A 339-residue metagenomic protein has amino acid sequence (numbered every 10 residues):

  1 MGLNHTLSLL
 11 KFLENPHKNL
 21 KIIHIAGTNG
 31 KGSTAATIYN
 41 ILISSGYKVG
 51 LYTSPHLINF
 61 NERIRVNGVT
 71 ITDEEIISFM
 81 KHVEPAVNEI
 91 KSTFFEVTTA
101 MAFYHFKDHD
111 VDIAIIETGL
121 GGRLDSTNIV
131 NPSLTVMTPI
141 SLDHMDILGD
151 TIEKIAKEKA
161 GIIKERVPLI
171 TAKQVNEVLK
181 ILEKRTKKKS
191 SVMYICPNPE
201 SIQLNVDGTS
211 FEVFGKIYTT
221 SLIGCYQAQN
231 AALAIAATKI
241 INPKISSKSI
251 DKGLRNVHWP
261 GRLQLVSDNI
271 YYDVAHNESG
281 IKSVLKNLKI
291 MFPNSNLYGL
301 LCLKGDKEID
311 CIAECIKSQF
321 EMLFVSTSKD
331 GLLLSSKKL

Functional and structural regions predicted by a protein language model:
M1-L7: N-terminal pre-Walker A segment at the start of P-loop NTPase domains
S8-K11, N15-K18, S44-V130, D146-L148 (+1 more regions): ATP-dependent carboxylate-amine ligase catalytic core
N19, D108-H109, I113-T118, D125-V136 (+3 more regions): Nucleotide phosphate-binding/pyrophosphate-handling subdomain across enzymes that bind or process nucleotide phosphates
H24-I25, S33-G50: A conserved segment at the C-terminal end of the G1
Y52, P168-K173, Y298-L301, E321-K329: Short internal beta-strands
G122-L124, N131-K188: Conserved catalytic-core segment of NTP-binding enzymes
Q174-M193, N205-G208, N269-I270, D310-L339: C-terminal helical cap/extension that packs against the catalytic core of soluble nucleotide-cofactor enzymes
